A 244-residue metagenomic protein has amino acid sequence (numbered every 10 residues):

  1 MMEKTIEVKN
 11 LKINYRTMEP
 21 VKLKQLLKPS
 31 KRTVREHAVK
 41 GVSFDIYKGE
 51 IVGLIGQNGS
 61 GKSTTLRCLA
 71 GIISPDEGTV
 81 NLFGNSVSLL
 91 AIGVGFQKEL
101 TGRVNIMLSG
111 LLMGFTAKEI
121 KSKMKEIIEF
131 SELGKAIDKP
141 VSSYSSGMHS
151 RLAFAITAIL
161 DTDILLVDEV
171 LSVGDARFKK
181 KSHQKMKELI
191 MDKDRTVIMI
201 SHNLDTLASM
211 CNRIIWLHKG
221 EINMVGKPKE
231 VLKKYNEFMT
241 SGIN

Functional and structural regions predicted by a protein language model:
M2-A38, K229-I243: Pre-NBD coupling/linker segments of ABC/ABC-like ATPases
I55-Q57: The feature captures the beta-strand-to-loop junction immediately N-terminal to the Walker
M107, E119-A136: Conserved ABC ATPase "signature" region
S201-H202: H-loop/switch region of ABC-family ATPase nucleotide-binding domains
L207-S209: A short, surface-exposed alpha-helical micro-motif characterized by mixed small hydrophobic and charged/polar residues
K219-G220, Y235: Conserved ABC ATPase "signature" C-loop
